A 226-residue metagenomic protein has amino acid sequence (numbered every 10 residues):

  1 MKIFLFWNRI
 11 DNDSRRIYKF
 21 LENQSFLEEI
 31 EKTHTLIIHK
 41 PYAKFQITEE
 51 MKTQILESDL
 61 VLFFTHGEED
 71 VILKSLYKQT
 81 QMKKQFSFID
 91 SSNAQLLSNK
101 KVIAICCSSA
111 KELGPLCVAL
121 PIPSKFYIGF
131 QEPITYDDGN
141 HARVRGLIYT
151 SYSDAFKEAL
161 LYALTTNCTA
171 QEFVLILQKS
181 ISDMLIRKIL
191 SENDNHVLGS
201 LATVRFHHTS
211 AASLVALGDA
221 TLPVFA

Functional and structural regions predicted by a protein language model:
M1-F64, K101-I105, L177: A domain-level signal for caspase-like cysteine endopeptidase catalytic cores and their zymogen-processing architecture
I10-N12, F45-Q46, G67-D70, C107-E112 (+1 more regions): Solvent-exposed loop/turn segments at secondary-structure junctions within structured extracellular/periplasmic domains
R15-Y18, I72-L76, L113-C117, D138-N140: A short acidic (Asp/Glu
E50-M51, D90-S92, E112-C117: Catalytic micro-motifs at enzyme active sites that drive phosphoryl/nucleotidyl and oxygen chemistry
T53-E57, N93-N99, P121: Flexible, charged surface loops at secondary-structure boundaries
L60, K74, L96, V102 (+1 more regions): Intrinsic-disorder-driven secretion/translocation and chaperone-binding regions of pathogen effectors and toxins
E68-S98: A short, glycine/acidic-enriched catalytic loop
A110-A226: Active-site-proximal C-terminal subdomain of hydrolase catalytic domains
